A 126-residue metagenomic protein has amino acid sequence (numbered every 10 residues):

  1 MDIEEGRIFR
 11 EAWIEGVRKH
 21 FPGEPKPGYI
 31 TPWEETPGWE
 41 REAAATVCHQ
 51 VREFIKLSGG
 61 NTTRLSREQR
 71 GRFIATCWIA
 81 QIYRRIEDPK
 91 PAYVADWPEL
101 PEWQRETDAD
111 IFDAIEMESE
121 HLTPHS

Functional and structural regions predicted by a protein language model:
M1-S126: Alpha-helical propensity feature that highlights long, continuous alpha-helices across diverse contexts
